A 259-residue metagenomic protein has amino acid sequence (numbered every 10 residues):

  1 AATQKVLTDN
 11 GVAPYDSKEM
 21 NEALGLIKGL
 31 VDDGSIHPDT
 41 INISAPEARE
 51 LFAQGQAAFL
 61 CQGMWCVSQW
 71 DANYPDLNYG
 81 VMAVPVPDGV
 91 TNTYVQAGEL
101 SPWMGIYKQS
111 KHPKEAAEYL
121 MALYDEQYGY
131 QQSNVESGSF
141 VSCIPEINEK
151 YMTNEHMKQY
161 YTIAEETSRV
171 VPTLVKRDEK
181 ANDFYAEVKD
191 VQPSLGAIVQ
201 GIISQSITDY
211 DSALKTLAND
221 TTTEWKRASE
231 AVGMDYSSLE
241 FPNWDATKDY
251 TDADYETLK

Functional and structural regions predicted by a protein language model:
A1-A13, K28, A57, G233-Y236: Extracytoplasmic/periplasmic solute-binding protein
D9-I41, V84: Glycine-centered hinge/linker elements that transmit conformational signals in sensory and ligand-binding systems
A23-I27, A48, C66, H112-A116 (+5 more regions): Stable alpha-helical elements in mature extracytoplasmic
T40-A53: Short helix-initiation/N-cap motifs at beta->coil->alpha
A45, Q62-V67, P85, S101-P102: Beta->alpha turn/N-cap motifs
A53-G63, P75-L77: Alpha-to-beta junction loops
C66-D76, D88-G98, G105-A197, Y236-S238 (+1 more regions): C-terminal lobe and pocket-closing loops of periplasmic/extracytoplasmic Venus-flytrap solute-binding proteins
I207, D211-K259: Conserved N-terminal structural module of periplasmic/extracytoplasmic solute-binding proteins
